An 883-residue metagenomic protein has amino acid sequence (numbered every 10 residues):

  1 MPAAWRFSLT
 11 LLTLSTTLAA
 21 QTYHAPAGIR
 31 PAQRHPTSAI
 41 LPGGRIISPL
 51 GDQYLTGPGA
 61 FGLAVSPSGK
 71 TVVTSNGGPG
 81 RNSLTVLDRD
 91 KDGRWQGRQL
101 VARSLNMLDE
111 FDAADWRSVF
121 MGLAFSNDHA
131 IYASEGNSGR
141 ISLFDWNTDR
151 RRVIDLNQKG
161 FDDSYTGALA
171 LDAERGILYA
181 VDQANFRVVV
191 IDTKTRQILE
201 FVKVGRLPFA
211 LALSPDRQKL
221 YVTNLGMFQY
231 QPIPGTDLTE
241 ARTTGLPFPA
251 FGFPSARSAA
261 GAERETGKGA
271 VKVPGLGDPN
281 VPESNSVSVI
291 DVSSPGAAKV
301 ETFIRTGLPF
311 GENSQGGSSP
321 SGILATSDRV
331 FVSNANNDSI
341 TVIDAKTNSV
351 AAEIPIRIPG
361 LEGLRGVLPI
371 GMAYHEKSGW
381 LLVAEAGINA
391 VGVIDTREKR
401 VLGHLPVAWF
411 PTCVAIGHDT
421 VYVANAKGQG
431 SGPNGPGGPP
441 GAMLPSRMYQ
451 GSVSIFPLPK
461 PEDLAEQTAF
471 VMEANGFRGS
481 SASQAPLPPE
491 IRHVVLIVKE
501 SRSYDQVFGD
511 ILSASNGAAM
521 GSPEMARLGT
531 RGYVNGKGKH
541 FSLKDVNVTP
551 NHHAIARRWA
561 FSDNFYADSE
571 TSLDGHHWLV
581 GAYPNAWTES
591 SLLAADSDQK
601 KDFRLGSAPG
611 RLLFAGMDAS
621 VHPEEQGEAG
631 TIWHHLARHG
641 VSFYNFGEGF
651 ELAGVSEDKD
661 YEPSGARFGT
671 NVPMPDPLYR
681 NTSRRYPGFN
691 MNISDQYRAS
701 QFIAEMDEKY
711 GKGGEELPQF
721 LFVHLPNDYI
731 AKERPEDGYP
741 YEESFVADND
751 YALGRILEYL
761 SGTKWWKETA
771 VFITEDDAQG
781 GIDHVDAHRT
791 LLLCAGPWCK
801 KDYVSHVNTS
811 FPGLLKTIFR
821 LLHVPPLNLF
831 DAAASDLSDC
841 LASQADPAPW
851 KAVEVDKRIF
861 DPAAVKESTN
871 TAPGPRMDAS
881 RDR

Functional and structural regions predicted by a protein language model:
M1-A4: N-terminal secretory signal peptides that target proteins for export/translocation
R6, R187, K219, R329 (+3 more regions): Basic side chains
R6-T17: Bacterial N-terminal signal peptides
L11-T13, I47, S446, S572 (+1 more regions): A generic structural signal for short, non-catalytic loop/turn and secondary-structure boundary residues
A20-P488: Predominantly soluble domains enriched in secretory-pathway, periplasmic, or organellar proteins
A465-R883: N-terminal pro-sequences and low-complexity stem/linker regions of secreted or lumenal proteins
